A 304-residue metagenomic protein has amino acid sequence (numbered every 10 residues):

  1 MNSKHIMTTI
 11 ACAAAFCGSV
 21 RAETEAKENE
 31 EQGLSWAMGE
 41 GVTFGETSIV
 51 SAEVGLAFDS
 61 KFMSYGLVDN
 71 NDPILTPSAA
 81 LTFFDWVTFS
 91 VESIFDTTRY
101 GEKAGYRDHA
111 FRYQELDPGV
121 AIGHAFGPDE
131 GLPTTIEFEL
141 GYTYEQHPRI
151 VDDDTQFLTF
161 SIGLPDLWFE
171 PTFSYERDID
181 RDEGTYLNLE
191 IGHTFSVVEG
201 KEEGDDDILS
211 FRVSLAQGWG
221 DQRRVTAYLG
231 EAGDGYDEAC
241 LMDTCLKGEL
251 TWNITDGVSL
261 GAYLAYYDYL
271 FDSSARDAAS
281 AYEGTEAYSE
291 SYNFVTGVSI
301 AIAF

Functional and structural regions predicted by a protein language model:
N2-R21: Gram-negative bacterial Sec-dependent N-terminal signal peptides
R21-G55, M63-D69, E199-L209, G218: Outer-membrane beta-barrel biogenesis signature
M38-S51, W86-F89, A110, A125-E137 (+4 more regions): Short loop/turn motifs that connect adjacent beta-strands in outer-membrane beta-barrel proteins
V50, N71-L75, R112-P118, T134-I136 (+4 more regions): Residues that define the transmembrane beta-barrel architecture of outer-membrane proteins
V54-S60, F89-F95, I122, L140-Y144 (+4 more regions): Transmembrane beta-barrel strands of outer-membrane/channel proteins
G55, S78-A80, G119-G123, G141 (+5 more regions): Outer-membrane beta-barrel architecture
S60, E176-F304: Outer-membrane beta-barrel transmembrane domain signature
V87-T135, L140-D152, L270-S274, A278 (+2 more regions): Surface-exposed loop and membrane-interface regions of Gram-negative outer-membrane beta-barrel proteins
